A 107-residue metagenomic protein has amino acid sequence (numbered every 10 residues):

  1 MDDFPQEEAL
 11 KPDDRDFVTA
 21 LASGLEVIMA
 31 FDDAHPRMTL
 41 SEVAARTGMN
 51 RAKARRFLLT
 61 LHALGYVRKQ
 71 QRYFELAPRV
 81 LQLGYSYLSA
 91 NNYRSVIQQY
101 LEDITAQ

Functional and structural regions predicted by a protein language model:
D2-L88, R94: N-terminal helix-turn-helix
Y93-Y100: A short, well-structured juxtamembrane/interface segment
L101-Q107: Short regulatory alpha-helical segment in sensory/regulatory domains of signaling proteins that mediates
